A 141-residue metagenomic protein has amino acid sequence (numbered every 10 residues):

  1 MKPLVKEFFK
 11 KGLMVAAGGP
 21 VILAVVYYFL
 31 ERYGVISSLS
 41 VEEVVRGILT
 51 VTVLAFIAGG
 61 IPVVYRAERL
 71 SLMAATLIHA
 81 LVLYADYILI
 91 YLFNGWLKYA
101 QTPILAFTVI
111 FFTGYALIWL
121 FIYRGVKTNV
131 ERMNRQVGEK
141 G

Functional and structural regions predicted by a protein language model:
M1-Y33: N-terminal signal-anchor transmembrane alpha-helix
F9, L13, I48-T52, T76-L77 (+1 more regions): Hydrophobic alpha-helical transmembrane segments
G18-Y27, L54, A58, V82-Y87 (+2 more regions): Alpha-helical transmembrane segments of multipass membrane proteins
F29-L72: Membrane-helix boundary/interface segments in integral membrane proteins
S38-V44, A74-A75, A100-I110: Non-cytosolic membrane-interface motifs at loop->transmembrane helix junctions
H79-I104: C-terminal halves and exits of single transmembrane alpha-helices
F112-R132: Membrane-water interface at the C-terminal end of transmembrane alpha helices
V130-G141: Short, highly charged, low-complexity non-transmembrane loops/tails of multi-pass membrane proteins
